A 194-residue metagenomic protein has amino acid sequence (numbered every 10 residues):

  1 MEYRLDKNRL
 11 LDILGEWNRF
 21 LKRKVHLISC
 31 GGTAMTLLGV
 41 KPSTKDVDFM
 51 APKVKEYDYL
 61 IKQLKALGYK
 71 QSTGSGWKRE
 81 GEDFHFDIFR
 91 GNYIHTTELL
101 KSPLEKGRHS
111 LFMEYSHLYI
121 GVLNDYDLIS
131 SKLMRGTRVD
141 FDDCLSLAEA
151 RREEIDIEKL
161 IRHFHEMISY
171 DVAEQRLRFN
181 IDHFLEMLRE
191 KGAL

Functional and structural regions predicted by a protein language model:
M1-L194: Compositionally biased terminal segments of proteins
